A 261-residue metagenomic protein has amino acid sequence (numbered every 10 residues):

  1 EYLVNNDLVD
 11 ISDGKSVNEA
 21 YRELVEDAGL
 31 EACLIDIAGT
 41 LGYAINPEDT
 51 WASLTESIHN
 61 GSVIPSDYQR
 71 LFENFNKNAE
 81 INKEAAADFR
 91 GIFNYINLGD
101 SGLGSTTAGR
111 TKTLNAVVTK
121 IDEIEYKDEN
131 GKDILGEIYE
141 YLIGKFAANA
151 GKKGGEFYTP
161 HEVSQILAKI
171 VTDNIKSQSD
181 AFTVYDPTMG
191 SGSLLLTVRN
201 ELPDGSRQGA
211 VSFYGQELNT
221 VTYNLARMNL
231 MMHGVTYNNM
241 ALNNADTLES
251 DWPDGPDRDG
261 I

Functional and structural regions predicted by a protein language model:
E1-I175, N238-T247: Non-catalytic, mostly N-terminal accessory regions of nucleic-acid modification and defense proteins
G154-D259: Conserved S-adenosyl-L-methionine
